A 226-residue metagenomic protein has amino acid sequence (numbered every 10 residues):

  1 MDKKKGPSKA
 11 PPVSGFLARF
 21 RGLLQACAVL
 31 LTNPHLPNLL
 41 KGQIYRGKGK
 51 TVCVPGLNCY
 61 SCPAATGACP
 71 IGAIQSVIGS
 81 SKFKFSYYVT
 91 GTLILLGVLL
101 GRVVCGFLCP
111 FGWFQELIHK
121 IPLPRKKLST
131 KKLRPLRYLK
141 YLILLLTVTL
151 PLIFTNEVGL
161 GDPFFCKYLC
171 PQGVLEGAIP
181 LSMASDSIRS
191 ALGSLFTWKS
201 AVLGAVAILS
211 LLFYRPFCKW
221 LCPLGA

Functional and structural regions predicted by a protein language model:
M1-A226: Non-ligating segments of multi-cofactor redox enzymes
